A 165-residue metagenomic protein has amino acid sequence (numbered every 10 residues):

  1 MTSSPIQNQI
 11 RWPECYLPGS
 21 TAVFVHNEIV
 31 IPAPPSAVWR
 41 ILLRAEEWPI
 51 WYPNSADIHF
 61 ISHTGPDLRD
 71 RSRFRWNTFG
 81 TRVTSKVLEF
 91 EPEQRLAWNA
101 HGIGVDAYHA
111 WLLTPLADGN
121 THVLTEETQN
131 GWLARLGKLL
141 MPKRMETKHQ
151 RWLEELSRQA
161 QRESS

Functional and structural regions predicted by a protein language model:
M1-H63: Hydrophobic ligand-binding cavity/cleft-lining segments
I10, I58-F60, S157-S165: Short, highly charged C-terminal tails/helix-capping segments
A22-V30, R73, R82, R95 (+2 more regions): Intrinsic-disorder/low-complexity, polar/charged segments enriched in Ser/Thr/Lys/Arg/Asp/Glu/Gln
H26, E46-R82, F90-R95: Short beta-edge strand/loop motif at the mouth of beta-sheet-based domains
N27-I29, V83-E89, A100, Y108-P115: Hydrophobic/aromatic beta-strand elements that line small-molecule binding cavities or substrate pockets in beta-rich
P32-S36, L88-E93, L112-H122: A short, structured loop/turn motif at beta-sheet edges
A37-L42, W48, F74, V87 (+3 more regions): Hydrophobic pocket/interface hotspot
N99-R151, L156-R158: Beta-strand/loop substructures that line and gate deep hydrophobic ligand-binding cavities in soluble
